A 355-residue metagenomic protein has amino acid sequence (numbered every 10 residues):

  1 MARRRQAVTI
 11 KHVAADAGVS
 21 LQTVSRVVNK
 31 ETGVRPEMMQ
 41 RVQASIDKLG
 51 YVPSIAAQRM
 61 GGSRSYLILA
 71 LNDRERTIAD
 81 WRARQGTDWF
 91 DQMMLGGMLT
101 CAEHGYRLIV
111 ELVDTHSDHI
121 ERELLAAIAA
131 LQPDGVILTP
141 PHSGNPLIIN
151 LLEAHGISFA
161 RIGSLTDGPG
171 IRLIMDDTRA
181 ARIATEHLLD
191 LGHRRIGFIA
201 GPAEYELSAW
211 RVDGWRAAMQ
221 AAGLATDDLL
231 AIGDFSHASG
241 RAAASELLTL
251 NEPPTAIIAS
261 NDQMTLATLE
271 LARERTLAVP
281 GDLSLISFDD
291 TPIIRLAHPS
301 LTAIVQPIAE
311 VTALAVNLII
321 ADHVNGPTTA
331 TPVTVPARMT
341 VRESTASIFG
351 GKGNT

Functional and structural regions predicted by a protein language model:
M1-Y66, A346-T355: N-terminal helix-turn-helix DNA-binding module of bacterial transcription factors
S20, Y66, D134, R194-R195 (+1 more regions): Short acidic/polar active-site loop segments enriched in Thr and Asp
V52-E123: Amphipathic helical "hinge" segments at domain boundaries
A79-Q92, V110-H119, H142, L173-I183 (+6 more regions): Hinge/beta->alpha junction and helix N-cap segments in small-molecule ligand-binding domains
H119-P133, R241-E252: Short, well-structured alpha-helical segments in soluble
T139-I183, Q263, D289-L301: Flexible loop/hinge segments that line or gate small-molecule binding clefts
D227, S245-T355: Flexible loop/turn connectors
